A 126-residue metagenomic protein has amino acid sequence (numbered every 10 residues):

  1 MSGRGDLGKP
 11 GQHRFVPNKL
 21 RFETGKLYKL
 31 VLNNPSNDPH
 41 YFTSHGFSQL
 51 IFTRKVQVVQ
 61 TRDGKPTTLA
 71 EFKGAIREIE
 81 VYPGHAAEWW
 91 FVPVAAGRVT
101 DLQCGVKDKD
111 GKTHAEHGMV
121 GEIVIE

Functional and structural regions predicted by a protein language model:
M1-G3, F22, S44, V81 (+2 more regions): Hydrophobic residues in beta-strands and at strand termini
M1-G8, Q49-A70, P83, K109-E126: Extracytoplasmic/periplasmic copper-protein system
M1-K29: N-terminal edge beta-strand
Y28, D38-H40: Short beta-strand/loop motifs in extracellular/secreted proteins, especially within beta-sandwich accessory domains
L30-V31, C104: Hydrophobic beta-strand segments within beta-rich accessory/binding domains
L32-S36: Asparagine-centered strand-capping/turn motif at beta-strand->loop junctions
N37, A70-E126: Extracellular/periplasmic metallocenter environments
T43-Q49: Short Gly/aromatic-enriched secondary-structure transition segments
